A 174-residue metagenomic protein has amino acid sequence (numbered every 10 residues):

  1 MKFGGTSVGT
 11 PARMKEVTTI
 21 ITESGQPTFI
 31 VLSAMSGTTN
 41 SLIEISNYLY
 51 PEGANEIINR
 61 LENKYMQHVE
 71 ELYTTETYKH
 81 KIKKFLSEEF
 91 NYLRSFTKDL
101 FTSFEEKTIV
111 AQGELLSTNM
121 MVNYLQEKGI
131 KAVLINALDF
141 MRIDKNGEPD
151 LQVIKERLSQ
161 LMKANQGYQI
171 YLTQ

Functional and structural regions predicted by a protein language model:
M1-Q174: Nucleotide/pyrophosphate-binding catalytic subdomain
